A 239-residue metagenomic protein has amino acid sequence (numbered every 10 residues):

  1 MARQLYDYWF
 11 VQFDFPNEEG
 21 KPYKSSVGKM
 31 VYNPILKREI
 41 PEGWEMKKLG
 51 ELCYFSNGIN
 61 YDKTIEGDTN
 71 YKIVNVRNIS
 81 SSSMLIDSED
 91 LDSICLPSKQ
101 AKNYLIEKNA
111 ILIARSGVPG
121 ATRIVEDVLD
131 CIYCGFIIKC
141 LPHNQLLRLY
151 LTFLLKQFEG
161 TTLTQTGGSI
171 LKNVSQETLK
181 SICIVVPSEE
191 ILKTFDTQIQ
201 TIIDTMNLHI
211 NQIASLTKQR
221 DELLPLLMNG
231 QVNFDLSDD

Functional and structural regions predicted by a protein language model:
M1-Q4, V27-I59, V185, E189-K193 (+1 more regions): Non-catalytic DNA-recognition/assembly elements of restriction-modification systems
A2, Y6-F13, E19-V27: Glycine-rich, mobile lid/loop segments that gate access to catalytic sites or pores
G20-S25, D62-T69, S88-E89, T166-G168: Short coil/turn segments at secondary-structure boundaries
Y32-I35, G50-T64, R77-K108, D127: Sequence-specific dsDNA recognition surfaces
N75-V76, D92-E159, Q165-G168, S175: A short beta-sheet element
S81-S83, G120-T122, F234: Flexible loop/turn segments at secondary-structure boundaries
R148, Q157, T197, T201-D204: Hydrophobic/basic alpha-helical segments
